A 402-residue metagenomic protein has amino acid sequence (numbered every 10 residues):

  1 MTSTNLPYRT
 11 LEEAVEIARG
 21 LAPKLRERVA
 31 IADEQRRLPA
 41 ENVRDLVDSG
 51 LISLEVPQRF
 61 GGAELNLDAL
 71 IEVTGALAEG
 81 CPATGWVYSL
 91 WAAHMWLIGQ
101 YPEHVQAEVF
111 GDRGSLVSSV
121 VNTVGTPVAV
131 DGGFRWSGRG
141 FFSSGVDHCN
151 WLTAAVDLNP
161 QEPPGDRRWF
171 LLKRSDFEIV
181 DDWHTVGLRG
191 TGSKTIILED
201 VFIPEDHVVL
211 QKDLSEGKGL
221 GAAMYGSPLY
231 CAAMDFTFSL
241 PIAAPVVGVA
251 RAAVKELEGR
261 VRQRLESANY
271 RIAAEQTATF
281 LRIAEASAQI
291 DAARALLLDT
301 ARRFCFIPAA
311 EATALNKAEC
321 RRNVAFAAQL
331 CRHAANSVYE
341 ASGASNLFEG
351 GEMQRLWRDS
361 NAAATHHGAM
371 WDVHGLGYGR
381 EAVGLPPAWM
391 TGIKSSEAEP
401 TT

Functional and structural regions predicted by a protein language model:
M1-E16, G20, T391-T402: Basic/polar N-terminal segments that are highly enriched at the extreme N-terminus, encompassing both cleavable
R19, G248, A284-D291, R321 (+3 more regions): Generic structural signal for well-ordered, non-transmembrane alpha-helical segments in soluble/cytosolic regions
R26, A30-D33, D291-F326, Y339-L347: C-terminal helix-coil-helix/basic helical segment that borders enzyme active sites and/or dimer interfaces and provides
L38-D48, S53-C149: Glycine-rich flavin
R139-F177, D181-D182: DPxDG-like acidic metal-binding loop motif
V186-G187, S193-I290: Glycine-rich beta->alpha junctions and the first turn(s) of the following alpha-helix
H333-E340, W371-G375: Short segments within alpha-helical structural elements
A344-T402: Glycine-rich phosphate/cofactor-binding loops in nucleotide/flavin-utilizing enzymes
